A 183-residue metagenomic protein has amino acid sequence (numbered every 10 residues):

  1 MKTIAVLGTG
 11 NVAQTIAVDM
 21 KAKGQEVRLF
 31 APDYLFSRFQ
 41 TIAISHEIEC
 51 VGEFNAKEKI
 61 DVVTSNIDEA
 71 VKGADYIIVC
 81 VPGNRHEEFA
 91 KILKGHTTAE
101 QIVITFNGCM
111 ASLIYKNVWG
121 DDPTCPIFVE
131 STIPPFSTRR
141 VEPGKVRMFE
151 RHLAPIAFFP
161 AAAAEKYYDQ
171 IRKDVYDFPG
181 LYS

Functional and structural regions predicted by a protein language model:
M1, G24, A74, T98-E100 (+2 more regions): A general structural motif
M1-V51, V71: NAD(P)+-binding Rossmann beta1-loop-alpha1 motif at the extreme N-terminus of oxidoreductases
E26, D61-V62, I127: Conserved beta-strand segments of alpha/beta enzyme cores
D33, I67, N107, T132 (+1 more regions): Residues at the C-termini of beta-strands that transition into short coil/loop
F54-T97, Q101-I102: Rossmann-like NAD(P)-binding element
G83-G144: Rossmann-like NAD(P)(H) cofactor-binding subdomain of soluble oxidoreductases
V146-S183: Internal alpha-helical scaffold of NAD(P)-dependent oxidoreductase catalytic cores
